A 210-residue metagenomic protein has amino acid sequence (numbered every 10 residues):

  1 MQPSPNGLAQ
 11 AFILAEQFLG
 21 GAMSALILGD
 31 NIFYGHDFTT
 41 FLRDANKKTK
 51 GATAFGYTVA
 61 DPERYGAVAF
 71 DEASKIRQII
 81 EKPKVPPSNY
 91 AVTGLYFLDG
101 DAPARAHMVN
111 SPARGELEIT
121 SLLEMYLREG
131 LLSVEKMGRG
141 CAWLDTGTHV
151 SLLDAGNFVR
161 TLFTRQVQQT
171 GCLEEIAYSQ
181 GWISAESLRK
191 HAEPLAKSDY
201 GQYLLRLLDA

Functional and structural regions predicted by a protein language model:
M1-E72, F97-G100, R105-V109: Conserved beta-loop-beta/alpha segment of the NTase-like Rossmann-fold superfamily that binds/positions NTPs
N46, K75-E174, E186-S187, E193-A196: Catalytic-core segments of class I nucleotidyltransferases/pyrophosphorylases that form NMP-activated intermediates
G51, Q169, Q202-L205: Juxtamembrane helix-loop transition sites at the ends of transmembrane segments in multi-pass membrane proteins
E174-E175, L207: Flexible, glycine-rich loop/tail regions that form catalytic "lids" or insertion modules at the edges of active sites
I176-G181: Charged/polar low-complexity intrinsically disordered segments, enriched in acidic residues
W182-A210: Short, amphipathic C-terminal "tail helix"
